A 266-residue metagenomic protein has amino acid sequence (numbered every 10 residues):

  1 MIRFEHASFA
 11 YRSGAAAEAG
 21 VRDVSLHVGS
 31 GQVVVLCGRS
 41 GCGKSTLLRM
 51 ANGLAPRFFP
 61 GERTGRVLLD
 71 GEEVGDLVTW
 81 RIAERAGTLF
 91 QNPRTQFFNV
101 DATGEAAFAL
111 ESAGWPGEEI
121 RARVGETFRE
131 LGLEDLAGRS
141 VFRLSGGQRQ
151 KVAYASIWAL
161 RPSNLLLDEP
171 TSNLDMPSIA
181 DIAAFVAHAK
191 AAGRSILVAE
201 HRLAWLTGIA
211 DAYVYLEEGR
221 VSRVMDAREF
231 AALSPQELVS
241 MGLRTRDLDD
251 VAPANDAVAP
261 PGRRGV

Functional and structural regions predicted by a protein language model:
G61, E73-G87: ABC ATPase NBD coupling module
E118-L136: Conserved ABC ATPase "signature" region
S140-L144, Q148: Conserved ABC ATPase signature
Y154-A155: Hydrophobic anchor residue at the start of the ABC signature
L165-D168: Catalytic Walker B motif of ABC-type/P-loop ATPase nucleotide-binding domains
E200-H201: H-loop/switch region of ABC-family ATPase nucleotide-binding domains
R220-L243: Conserved beta-strand-loop-alpha-helix hinge in the C-terminal portion of ABC ATPase nucleotide-binding domains
